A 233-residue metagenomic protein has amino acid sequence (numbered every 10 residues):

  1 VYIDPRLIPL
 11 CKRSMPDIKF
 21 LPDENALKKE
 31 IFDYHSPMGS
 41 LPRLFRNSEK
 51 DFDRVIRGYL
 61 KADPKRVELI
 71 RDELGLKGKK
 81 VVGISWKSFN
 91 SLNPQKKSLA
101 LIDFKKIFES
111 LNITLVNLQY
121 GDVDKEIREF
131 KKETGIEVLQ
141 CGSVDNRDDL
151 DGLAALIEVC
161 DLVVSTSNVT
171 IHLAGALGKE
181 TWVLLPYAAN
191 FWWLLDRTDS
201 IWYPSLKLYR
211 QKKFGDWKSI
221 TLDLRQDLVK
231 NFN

Functional and structural regions predicted by a protein language model:
V1-N233: Catalytic machinery of carbohydrate-active enzymes, primarily nucleotide-sugar-dependent glycosyltransferases
